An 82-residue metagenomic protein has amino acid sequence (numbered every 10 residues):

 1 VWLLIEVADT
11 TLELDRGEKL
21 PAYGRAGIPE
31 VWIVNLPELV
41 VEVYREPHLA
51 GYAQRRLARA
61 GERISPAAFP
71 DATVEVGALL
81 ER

Functional and structural regions predicted by a protein language model:
V1-A26, I33-R82: C-terminal interaction segment
